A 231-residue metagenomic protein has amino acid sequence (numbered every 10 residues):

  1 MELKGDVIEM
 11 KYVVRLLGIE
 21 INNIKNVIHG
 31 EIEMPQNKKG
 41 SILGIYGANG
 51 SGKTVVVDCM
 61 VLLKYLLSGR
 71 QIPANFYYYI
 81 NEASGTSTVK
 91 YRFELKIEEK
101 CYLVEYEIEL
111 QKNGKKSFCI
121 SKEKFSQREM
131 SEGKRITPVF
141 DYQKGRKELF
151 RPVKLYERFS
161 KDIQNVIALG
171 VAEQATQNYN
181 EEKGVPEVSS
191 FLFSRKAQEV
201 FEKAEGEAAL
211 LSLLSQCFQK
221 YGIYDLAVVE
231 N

Functional and structural regions predicted by a protein language model:
E2-Y65: Pre-Walker A-like glycine/lysine-rich segment at the N-terminus of P-loop NTPase domains
G5-I8, L17-I21, K53, N75-I80 (+3 more regions): Intrinsically disordered, low-complexity boundary segments flanking structured domains
Y12-V14, V27, T86, E99-L103 (+1 more regions): Coil-to-beta-strand transition motifs
L17, G30, V89-Y91, V104-Y106 (+1 more regions): Hydrophobic residues positioned within well-ordered beta-strands of beta-sheet architectures
I21-N23, F93-E99, Q127-E129: Short acidic, glycine-rich loop/turn motifs
H29, E99-E105, G133-T137: Short, mixed charged/polar active-site loops that provide acid/base catalysis or chelate metal/phosphate cofactors
V57-N113: Conserved P-loop NTP-binding catalytic core
E109-N231: Electropositive, glycine-dotted interaction segments that contact anionic polymers or phosphate-rich ligands
